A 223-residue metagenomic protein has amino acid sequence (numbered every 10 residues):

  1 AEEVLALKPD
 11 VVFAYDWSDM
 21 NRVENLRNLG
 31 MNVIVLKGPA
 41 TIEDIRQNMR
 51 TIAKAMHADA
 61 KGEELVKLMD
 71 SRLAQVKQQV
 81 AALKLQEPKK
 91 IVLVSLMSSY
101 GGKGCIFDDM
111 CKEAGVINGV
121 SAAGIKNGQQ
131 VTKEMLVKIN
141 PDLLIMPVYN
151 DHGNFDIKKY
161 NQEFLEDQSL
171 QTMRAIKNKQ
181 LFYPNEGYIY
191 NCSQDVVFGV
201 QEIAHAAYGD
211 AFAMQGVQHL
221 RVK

Functional and structural regions predicted by a protein language model:
A1-A55, T132-T172, H205: Acidic/His-rich segments in extracytoplasmic proteins that coordinate ligands and/or metal ions
N21-S95, S99, V120-A122, I176-K223: Extracytoplasmic substrate-binding proteins
S71-R72, G124-G128, F164: Short gly/ser/thr-rich secondary-structure transition/capping motifs
L85-K89, G104-I106, E113, K138-I139: Short gly/pro-enriched beta-turn/loop segments at secondary-structure junctions
L96-M97, A123-G124, P141, Y149-N150: Histidine- and/or cysteine-centered catalytic micro-motif in compact active-site loops
S99-K103, M146, G153-N154, Y190-S193: Short, solvent-exposed loop/turn elements at domain surfaces
I106-G128, V148, Y183: His/Asp/Glu-enriched short active-site or ligand-binding loop at hydrolase and phosphoryl-transfer sites
